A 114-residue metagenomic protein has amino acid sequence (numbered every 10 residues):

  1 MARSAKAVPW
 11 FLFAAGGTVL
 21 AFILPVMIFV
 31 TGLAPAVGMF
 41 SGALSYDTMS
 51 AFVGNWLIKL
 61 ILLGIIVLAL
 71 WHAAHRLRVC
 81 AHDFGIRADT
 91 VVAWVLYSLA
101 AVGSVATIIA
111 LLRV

Functional and structural regions predicted by a protein language model:
M1-V114: Membrane-embedded alpha-helical bundles that constitute the cytochrome b-like, heme-associated redox core of multi-pass
